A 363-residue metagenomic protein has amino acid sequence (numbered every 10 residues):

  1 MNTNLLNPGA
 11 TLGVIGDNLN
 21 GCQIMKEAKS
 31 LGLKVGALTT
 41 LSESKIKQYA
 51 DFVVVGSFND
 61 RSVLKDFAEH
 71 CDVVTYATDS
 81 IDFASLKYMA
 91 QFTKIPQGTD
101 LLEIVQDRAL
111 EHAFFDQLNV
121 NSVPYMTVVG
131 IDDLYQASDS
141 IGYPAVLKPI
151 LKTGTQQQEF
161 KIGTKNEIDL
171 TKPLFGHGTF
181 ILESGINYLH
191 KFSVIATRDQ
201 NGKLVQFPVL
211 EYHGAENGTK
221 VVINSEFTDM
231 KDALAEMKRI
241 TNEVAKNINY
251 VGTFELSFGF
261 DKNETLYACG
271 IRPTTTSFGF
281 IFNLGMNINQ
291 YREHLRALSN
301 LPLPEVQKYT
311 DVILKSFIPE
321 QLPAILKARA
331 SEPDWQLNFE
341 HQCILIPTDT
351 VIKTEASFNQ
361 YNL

Functional and structural regions predicted by a protein language model:
M1-Q106, D132: ATP-binding N-terminal substructure of ATP-dependent carboxylate-amine bond-forming enzymes
N7-P8, R296-L363: Peripheral (often C-terminal) accessory segments that flank ATP-dependent C-N-forming ligase machineries
A37, Y76, I95-Q97, P124-T127 (+3 more regions): General beta-strand structural signal in soluble alpha/beta enzymes
I104-N247, T348-N362: Active-site nucleotide/adenylate-binding loops and adjacent lid/helix of ATP-dependent enzymes
S193-I195, E255-S257, Q336: Short, surface-exposed charged micro-motifs
E236-L256, P273-E320: Active-site "cap" helix and flanking loop/linker of ATP-utilizing ligase/carboxylase catalytic domains
G259-D261: Conserved protein-kinase catalytic-loop segment immediately C-terminal to the catalytic Asp of the HRD motif
E264-T274: A short beta-strand motif that forms the metal-chelation/ATP-contact edge of phosphoryl-transfer active sites
